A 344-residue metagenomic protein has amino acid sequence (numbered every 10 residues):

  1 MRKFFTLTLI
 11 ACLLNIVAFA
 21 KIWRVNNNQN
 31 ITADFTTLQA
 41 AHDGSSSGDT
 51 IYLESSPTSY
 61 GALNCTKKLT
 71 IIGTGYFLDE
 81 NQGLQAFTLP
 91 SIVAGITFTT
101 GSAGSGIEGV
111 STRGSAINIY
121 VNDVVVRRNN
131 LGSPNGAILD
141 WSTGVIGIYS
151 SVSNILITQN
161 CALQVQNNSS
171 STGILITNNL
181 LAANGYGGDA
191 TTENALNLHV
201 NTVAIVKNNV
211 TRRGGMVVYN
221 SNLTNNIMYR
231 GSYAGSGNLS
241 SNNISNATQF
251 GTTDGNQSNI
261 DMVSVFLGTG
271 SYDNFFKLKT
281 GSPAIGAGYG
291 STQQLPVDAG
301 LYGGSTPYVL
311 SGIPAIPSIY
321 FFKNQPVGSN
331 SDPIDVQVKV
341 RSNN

Functional and structural regions predicted by a protein language model:
F4-L14: Sec-dependent N-terminal signal peptides
C12-G44, T70-F77, G270: Right-handed parallel beta-helix/beta-solenoid
N28-A33, S47-G83, S111: N-terminal extracellular ligand-recognition/capping segment immediately after the signal peptide
N28-I31, S55-S59, T74-L78, S245-G251 (+2 more regions): Acidic glycine-/aspartate-rich tracts in secreted/extracellular proteins
T66, W141-Y149, T158-Y272: Predominantly extracellular beta-rich ligand-binding scaffolds that present long acidic/polar faces for carbohydrate
K68-N118, R128, S133-G136, Q166: Right-handed parallel beta-helix/beta-spiral solenoid domain characteristic of secreted/periplasmic
D254-I313: C-terminal accessory segments
V297-I334, R341-N343: Short, compositionally biased P/S/T/A/G/V-rich stretches that sit at domain boundaries
